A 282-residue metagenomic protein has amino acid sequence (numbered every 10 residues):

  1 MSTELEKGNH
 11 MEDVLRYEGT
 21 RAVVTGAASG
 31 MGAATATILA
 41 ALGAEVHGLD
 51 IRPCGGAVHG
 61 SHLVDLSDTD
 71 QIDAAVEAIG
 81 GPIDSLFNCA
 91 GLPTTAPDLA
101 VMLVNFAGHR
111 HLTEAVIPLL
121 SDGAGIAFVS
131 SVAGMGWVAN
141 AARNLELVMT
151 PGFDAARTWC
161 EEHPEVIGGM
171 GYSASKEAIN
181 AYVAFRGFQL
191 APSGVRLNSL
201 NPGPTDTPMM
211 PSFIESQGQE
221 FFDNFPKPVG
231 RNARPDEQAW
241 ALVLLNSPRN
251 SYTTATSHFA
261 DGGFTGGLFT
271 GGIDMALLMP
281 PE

Functional and structural regions predicted by a protein language model:
E4-L5, N9-V14, T254-E282: Short C-terminal tail/terminal secondary-structure segment of NAD(P)H-dependent dehydrogenase/reductase domains
E12-V46: Canonical Rossmann dinucleotide-binding motif of NAD(H)/NADP(H)-dependent dehydrogenases/reductases, specifically
G56-D70: Rossmann-fold cofactor-recognition segment
P93-T94, L99, G125-P192, P204: Catalytic loop of short-chain dehydrogenase/reductase
H111, P164, G168-Y172, E177-N180 (+4 more regions): C-terminal helical subdomain
P118, F188-Q189, S251: Alpha-helical segment proximal to the catalytic Tyr-Lys
A191, R196, T253-A255: Short, small/polar-rich loop/turn modules that mediate ligand/substrate recognition or access, typified
N201-S212: Short, flexible catalytic-loop segment of classical short-chain dehydrogenase/reductase
